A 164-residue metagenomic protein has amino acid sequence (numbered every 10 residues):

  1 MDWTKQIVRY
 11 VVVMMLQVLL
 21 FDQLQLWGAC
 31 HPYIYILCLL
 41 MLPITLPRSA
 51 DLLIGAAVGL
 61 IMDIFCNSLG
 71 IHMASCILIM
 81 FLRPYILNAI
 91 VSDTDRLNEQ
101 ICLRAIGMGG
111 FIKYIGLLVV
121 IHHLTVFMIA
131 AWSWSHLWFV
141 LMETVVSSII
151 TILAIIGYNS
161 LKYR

Functional and structural regions predicted by a protein language model:
M1-R164: Terminal, non-globular segments
